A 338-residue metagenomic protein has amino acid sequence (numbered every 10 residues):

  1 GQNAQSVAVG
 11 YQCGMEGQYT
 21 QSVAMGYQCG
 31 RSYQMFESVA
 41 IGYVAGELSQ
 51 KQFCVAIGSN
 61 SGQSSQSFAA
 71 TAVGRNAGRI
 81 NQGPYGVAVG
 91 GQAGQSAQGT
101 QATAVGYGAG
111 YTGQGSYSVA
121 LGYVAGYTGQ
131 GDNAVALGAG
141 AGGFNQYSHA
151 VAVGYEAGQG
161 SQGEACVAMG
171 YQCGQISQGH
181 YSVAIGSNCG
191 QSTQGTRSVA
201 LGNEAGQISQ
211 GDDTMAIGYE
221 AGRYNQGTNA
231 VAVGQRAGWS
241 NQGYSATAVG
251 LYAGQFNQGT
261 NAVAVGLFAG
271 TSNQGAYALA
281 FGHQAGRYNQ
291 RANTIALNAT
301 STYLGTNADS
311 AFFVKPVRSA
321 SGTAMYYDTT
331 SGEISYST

Functional and structural regions predicted by a protein language model:
G1-T338: Glycine- and small/polar-enriched repetitive beta-structure motifs of secreted/surface proteins
